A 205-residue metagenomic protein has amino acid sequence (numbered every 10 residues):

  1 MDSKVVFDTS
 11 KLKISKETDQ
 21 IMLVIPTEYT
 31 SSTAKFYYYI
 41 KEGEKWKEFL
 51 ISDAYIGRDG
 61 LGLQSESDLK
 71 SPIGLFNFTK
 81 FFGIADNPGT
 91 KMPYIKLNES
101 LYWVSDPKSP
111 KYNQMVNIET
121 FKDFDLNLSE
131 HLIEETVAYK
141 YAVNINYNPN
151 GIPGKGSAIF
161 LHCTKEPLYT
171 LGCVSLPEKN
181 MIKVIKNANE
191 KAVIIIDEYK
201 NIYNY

Functional and structural regions predicted by a protein language model:
D2-L171, N180-A192, I196-Y205: Cell wall/extracellular polymer interaction/catalysis modules
V174: Residues that recognize and position ribonucleotide moieties
P177: Conserved "landmark" site that anchors the functional core of diverse proteins
